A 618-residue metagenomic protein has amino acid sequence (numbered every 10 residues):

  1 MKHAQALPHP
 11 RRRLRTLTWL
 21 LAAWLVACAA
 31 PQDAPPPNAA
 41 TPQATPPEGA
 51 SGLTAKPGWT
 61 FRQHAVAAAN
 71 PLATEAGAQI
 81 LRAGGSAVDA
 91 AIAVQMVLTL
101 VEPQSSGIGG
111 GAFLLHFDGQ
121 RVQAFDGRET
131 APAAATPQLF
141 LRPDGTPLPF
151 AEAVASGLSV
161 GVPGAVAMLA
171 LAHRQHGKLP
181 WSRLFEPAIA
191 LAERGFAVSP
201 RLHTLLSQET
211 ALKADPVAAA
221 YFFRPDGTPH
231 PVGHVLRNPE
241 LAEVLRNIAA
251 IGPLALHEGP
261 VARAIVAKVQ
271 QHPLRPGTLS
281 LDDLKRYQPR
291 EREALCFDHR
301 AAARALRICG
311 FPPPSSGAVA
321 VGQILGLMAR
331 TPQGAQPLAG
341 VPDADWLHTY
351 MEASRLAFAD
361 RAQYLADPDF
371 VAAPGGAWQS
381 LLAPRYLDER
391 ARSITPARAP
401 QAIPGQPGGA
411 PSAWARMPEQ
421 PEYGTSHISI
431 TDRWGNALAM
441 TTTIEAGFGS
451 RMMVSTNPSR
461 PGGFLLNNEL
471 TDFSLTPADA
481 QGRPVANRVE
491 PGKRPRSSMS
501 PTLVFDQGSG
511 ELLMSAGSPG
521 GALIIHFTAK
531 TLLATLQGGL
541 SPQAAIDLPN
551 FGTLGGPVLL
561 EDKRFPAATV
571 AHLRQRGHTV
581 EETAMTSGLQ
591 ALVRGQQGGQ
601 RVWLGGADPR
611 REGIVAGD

Functional and structural regions predicted by a protein language model:
K2-T18: Bacterial N-terminal signal peptides that target proteins for export
P35-E75, Q79, A87-E258, A262-R307 (+2 more regions): Noncatalytic scaffold domains of N-terminal-nucleophile
A44, R330-T443, A478: Internal maturation/activation junctions in enzymes
I80-L81, A167-Q175, I251-E258, R263 (+2 more regions): Alpha-helical support elements that line or immediately flank enzyme active sites and cofactor-binding pockets
L100-G107, G111-F117, R121-A124, R275-L281 (+3 more regions): Active-site rim segments in enzyme catalytic domains, especially the processed small/beta chain of N-terminal
E291, E422-T425, S497-M499: Short, small/polar residue-rich loop motifs at catalytic or cofactor-binding pockets
F358, T476, G492-R494, T528 (+1 more regions): Extended C-terminal subregions enriched in glycine
